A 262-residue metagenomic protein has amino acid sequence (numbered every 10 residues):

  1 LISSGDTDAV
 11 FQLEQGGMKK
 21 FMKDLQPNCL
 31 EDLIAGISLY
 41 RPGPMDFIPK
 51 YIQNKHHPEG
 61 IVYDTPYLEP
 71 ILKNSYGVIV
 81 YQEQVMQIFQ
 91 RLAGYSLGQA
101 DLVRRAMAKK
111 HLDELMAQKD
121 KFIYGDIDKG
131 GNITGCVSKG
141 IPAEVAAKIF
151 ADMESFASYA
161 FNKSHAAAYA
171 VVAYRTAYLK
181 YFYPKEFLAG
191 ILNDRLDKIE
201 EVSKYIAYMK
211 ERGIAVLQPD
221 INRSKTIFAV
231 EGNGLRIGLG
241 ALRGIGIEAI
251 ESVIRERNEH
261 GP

Functional and structural regions predicted by a protein language model:
L1-P262: Noncatalytic, beta-rich nucleic-acid-contacting surfaces in large DNA/RNA-processing enzymes
